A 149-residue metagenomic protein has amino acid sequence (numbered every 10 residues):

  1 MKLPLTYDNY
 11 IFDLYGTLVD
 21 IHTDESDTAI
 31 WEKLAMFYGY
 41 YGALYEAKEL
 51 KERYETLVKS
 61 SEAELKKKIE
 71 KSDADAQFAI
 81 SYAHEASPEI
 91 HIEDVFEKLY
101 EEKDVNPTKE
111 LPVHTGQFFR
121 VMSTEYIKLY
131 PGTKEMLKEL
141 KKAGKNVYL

Functional and structural regions predicted by a protein language model:
M1-R53: Active-site neighborhood of HAD-like aspartate-dependent phosphohydrolases
K2-L3, Y7, H22-T23, I80-P88 (+2 more regions): Conserved aromatic-histidine-acidic binding/catalytic patches
K2-P4, T28, S72, F96 (+2 more regions): Generic low-polarity alpha-helical segments
Y10, E110-L129, T133-L149: Substrate-recognition element of Asp-dependent hydrolases with the DxDx(T/V) motif
G16, A29, E62-A63, Y148-L149: Membrane-topology and secretion signals of cell-surface/extracellular proteins
A29-I30, I92, G132-T133: Conserved alpha-helical elements of sugar-nucleotide-dependent glycosyltransferases
L34-A35, Y41, Y45-Q117: A metal-dependent, Asp-based hydrolase signature
